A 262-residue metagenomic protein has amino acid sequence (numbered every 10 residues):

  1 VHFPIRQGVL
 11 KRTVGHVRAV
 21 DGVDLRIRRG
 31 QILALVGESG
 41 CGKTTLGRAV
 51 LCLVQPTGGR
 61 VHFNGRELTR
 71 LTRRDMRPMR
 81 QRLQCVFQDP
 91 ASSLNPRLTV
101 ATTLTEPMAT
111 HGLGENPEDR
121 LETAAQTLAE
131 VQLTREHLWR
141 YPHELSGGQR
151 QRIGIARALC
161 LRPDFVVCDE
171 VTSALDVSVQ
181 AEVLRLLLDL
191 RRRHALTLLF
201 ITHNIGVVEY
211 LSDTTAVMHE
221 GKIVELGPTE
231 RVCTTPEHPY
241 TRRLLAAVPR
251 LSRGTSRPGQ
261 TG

Functional and structural regions predicted by a protein language model:
V1-A247, G259-T261: ABC transporter nucleotide-binding domains
S252-R257: Proline-centered turn/helix-capping motifs that create local helix->coil transitions or kinks
